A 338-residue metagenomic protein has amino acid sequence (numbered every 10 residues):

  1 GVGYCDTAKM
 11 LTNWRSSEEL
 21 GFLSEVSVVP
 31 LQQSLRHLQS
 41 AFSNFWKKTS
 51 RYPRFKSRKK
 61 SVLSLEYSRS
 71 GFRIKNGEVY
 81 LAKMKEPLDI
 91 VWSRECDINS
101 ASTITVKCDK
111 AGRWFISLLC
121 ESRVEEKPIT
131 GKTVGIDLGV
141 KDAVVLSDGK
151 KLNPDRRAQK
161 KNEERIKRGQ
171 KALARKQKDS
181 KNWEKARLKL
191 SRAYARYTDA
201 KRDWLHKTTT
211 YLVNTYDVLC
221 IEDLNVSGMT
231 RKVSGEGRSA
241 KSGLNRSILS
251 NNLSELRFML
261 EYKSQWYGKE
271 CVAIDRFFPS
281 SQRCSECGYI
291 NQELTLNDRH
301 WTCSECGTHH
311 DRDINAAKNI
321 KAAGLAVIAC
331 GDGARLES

Functional and structural regions predicted by a protein language model:
G1-M10, R175, D179: N-terminal structural subdomain of ketosynthase/condensing enzymes
Y4-D109, A240, R246: Acidic carboxylate diad motif detector
R94-S100, D109-S338: Positively charged, helix-rich recognition surfaces that bind polyanionic ligands
